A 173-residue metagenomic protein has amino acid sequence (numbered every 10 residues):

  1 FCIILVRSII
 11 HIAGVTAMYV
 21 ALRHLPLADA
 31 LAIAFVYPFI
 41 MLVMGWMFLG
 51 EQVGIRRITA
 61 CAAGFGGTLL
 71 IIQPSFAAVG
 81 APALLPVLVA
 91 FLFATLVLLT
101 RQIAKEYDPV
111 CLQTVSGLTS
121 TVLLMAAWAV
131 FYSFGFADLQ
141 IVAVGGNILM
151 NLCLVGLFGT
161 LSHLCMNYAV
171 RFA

Functional and structural regions predicted by a protein language model:
F1-A17, A81-V89, D138-L161: Loop-to-transmembrane-helix transition segments
V6, I33-V36, R56-T59, V115-S116: Hydrophobic core positions of alpha-helical segments in small-molecule transporters and transporter systems
A17-A34, P109-V110, L164-A173: Structural motif at transmembrane-helix junctions in multi-pass transporters
M18-V20, P38-T59: C-terminal transmembrane-helix exit sites in multi-pass transporters
V20-L25, Q73-A81: Membrane-interface helix caps and helix-loop-helix hairpins in membrane proteins
I33-M47, A62, T119-L123: Alpha-helical transmembrane segments of compact multi-pass small-molecule transporters, enriched in specific families
R56-Q73: Hydrophobic transmembrane alpha-helices of multi-pass small-molecule transport proteins
A78-A137, V142-V144: Transmembrane alpha-helical segments that form core, pore/gating elements of small-molecule transporters/exporters
